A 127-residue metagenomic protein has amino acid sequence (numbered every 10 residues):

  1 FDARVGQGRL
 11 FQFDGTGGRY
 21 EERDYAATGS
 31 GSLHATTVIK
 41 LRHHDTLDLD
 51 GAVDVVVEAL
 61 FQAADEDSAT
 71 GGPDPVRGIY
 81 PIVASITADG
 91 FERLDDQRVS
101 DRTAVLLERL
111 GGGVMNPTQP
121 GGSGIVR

Functional and structural regions predicted by a protein language model:
F1-R127: Long, low-complexity N-terminal extensions
